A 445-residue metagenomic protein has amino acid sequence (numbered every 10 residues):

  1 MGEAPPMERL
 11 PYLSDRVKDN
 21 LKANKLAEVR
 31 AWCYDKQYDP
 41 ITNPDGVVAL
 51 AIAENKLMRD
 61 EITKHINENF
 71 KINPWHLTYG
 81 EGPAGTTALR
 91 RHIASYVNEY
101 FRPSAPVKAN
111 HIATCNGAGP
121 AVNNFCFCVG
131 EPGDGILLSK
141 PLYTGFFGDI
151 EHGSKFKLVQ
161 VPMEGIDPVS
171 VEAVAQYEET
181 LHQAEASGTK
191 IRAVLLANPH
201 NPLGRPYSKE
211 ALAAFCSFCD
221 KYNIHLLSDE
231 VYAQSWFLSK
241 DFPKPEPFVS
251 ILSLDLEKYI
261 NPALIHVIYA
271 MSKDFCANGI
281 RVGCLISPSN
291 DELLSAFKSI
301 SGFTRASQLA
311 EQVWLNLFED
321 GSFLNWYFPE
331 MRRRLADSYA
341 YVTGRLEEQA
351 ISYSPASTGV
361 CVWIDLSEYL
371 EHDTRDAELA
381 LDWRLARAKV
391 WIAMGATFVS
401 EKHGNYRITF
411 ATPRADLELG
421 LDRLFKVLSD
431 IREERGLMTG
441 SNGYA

Functional and structural regions predicted by a protein language model:
G2-G117, N124, P168, E172 (+3 more regions): N-terminal small-domain helix-loop-helix segment of the aminotransferase-like
P74-K221, A233-P262, H266, R423 (+1 more regions): Conserved core of the PLP fold type I
S95, P103-P106, I260-N261, T374-D376 (+2 more regions): PLP-dependent enzyme catalytic core of the Aspartate aminotransferase-like
L138, Q160, S228, I392-M394: Hydrophobic residues in well-ordered beta-strands that form the structural core
K221-Y222, Q349, A388, I431: Helix C-cap/helix->beta junction micro-motif
L264-T358: PLP-dependent aminotransferase class I/II
L335-A336, Q349-R387: Conserved PLP-binding catalytic core of the aspartate aminotransferase-like
